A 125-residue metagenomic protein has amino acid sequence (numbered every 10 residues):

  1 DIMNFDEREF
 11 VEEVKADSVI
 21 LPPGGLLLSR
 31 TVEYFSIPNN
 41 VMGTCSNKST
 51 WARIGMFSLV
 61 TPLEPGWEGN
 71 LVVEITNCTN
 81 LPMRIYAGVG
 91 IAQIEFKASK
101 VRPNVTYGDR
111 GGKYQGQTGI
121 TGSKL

Functional and structural regions predicted by a protein language model:
D1-L125: DUTPase catalytic domain/fold
